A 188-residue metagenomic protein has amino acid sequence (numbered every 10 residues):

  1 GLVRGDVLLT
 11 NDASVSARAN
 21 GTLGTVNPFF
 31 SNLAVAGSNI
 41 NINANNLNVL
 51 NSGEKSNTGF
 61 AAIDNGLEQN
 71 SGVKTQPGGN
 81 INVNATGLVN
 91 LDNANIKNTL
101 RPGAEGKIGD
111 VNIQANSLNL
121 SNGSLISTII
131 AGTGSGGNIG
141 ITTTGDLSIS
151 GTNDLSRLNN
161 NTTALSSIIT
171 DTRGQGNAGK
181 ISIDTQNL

Functional and structural regions predicted by a protein language model:
G1-L188: Extracellular and secretory-pathway beta-repeat/beta-biased strand scaffolds
